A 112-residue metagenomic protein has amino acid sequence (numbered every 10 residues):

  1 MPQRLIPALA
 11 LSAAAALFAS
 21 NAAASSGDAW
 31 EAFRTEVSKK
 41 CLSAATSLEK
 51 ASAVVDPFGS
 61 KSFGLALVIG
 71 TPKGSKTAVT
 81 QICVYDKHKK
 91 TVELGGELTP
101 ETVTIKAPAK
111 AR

Functional and structural regions predicted by a protein language model:
M1-A23: Classic N-terminal secretory signal peptides
L5, S20-R112: Mitochondrial intermembrane space
